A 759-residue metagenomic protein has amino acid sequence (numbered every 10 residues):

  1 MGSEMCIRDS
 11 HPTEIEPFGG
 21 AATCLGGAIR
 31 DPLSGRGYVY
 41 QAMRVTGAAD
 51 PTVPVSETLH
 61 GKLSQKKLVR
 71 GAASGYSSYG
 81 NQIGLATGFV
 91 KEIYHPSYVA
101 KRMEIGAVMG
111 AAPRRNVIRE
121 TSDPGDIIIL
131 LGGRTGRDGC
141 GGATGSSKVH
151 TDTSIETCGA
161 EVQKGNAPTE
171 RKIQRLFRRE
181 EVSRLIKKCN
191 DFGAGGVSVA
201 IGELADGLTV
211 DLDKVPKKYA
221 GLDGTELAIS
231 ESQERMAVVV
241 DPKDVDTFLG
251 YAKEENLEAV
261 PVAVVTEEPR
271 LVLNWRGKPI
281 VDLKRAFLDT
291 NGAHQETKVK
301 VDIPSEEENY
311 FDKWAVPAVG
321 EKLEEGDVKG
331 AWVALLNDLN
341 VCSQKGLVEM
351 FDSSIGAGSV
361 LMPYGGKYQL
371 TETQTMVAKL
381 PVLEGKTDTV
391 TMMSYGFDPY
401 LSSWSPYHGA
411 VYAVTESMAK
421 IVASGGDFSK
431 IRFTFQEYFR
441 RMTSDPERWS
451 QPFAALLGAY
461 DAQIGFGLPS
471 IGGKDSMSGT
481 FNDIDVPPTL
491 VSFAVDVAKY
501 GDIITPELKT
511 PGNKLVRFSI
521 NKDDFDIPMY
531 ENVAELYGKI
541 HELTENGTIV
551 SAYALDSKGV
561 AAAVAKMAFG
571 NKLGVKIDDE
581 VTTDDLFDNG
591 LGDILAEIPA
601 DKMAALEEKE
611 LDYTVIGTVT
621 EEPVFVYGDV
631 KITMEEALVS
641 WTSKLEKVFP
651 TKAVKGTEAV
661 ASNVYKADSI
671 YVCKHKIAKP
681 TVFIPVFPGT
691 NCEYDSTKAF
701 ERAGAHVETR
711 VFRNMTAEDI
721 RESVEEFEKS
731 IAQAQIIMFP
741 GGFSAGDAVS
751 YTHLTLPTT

Functional and structural regions predicted by a protein language model:
M1-E4, R8-G746: Glycine/proline-enriched, intrinsically flexible loops and inter-domain linkers
G2-I7, H753, T758-T759: Single conserved hydrophobic/aromatic residue that forms the stacking wall/gate of nucleotide- or nucleobase-binding
D747-Y751: Active-site-adjacent pocket-lining segments in enzyme domains
